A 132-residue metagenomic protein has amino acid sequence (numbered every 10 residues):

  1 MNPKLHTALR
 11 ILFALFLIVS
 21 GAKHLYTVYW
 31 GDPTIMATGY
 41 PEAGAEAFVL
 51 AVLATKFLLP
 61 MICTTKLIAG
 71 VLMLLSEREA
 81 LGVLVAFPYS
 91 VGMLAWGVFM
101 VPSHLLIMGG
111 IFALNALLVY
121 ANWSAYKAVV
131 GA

Functional and structural regions predicted by a protein language model:
M1-P33, P60, L75-A132: Extended, low-polarity transmembrane helix blocks
P3, K56, K66: Short, conserved clusters of charged catalytic residues that mark active-site and nucleotide-handling motifs
K23-M61: Solvent-exposed, well-ordered loop and adjacent helix/strand elements within mature globular domains that form
Y40-L50, K66-E77: Short juxtamembrane and helix-loop transition motifs at transmembrane-helix boundaries in membrane proteins
